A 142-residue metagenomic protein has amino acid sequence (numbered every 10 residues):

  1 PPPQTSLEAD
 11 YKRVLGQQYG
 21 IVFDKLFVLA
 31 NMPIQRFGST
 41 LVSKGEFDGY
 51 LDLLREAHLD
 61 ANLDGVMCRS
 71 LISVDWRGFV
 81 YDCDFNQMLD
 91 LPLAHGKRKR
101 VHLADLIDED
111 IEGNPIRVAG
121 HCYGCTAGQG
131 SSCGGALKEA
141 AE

Functional and structural regions predicted by a protein language model:
P1-D64: Radical SAM enzyme [4Fe-4S]-AdoMet core and its adjacent flexible, acidic and glycine-rich loops/tails across
Y11-L15, D48-L51, R69, A94-K97 (+1 more regions): Short, surface-exposed linear patches
K12, E56-H58, L71, L106-I111: Residue-level detector of functional hotspots within protein domains
L29-N31, D75, G128: Structured loops at beta-to-helix junctions and adjacent beta-edge loops in soluble globular domains
Q35, V66-M67, L91, V101: Generic hydrophobic/packing signal
R55-L89: C-terminal accessory regions of radical SAM enzymes
V80-E142: Flexible mid-to-C-terminal extensions adjoining Fe-S/redox cofactors in radical SAM and related proteins
